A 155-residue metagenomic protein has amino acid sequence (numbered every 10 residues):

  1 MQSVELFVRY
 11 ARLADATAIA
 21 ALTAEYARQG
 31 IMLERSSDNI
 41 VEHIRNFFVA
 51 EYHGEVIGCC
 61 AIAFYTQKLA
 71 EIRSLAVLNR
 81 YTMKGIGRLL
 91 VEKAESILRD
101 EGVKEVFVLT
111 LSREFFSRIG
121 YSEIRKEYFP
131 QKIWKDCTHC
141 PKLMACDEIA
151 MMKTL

Functional and structural regions predicted by a protein language model:
L6-I19: A short beta-loop-alpha structural element at the N-terminal edge of CoA-dependent acyl/N-acetyltransferase catalytic
T23-V56: Active-site rim helix/loop that mediates acceptor-substrate recognition in acyltransferases
V49, E55-A63, E71-A76: Conserved beta-strand in the GNAT
L75-T82, L111-S112: A short, internal acetyl-CoA/4′-phosphopantetheine-binding micro-motif in the GNAT/acyltransferase core
M83-S96, V108: Conserved acetyl-CoA-binding loop-helix of GNAT-fold acetyltransferases
K104, T110-D136: Conserved active-site alpha-helix within GNAT-family acetyltransferase domains
F129-L155: C-terminal "cap" of GNAT-fold acetyltransferases
